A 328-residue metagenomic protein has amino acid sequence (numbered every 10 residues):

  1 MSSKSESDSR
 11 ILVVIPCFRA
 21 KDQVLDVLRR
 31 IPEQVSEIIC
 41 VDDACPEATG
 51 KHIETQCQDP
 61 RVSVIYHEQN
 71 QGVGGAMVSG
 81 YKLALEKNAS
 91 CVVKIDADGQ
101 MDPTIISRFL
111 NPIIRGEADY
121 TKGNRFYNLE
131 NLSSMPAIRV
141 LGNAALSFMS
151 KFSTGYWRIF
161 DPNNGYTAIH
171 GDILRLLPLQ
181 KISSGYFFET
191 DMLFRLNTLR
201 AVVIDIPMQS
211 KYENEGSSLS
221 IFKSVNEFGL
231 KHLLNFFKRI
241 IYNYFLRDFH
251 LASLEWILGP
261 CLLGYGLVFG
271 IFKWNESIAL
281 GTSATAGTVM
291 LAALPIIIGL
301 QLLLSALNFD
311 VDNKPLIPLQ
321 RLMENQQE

Functional and structural regions predicted by a protein language model:
S2-E6, I182-S183, F187-E328: Hydrophobic helical membrane-anchoring modules
R10-L12, E37, D191: Cell-envelope/extracellular polymer assembly enzymes that use nucleotide-activated donors
R19-E33: Short, well-formed alpha-helical segments that are part of the catalytic scaffolds of diverse glycosyltransferases
D22-D26, E47-Q56: Acidic helix N-cap motif at the loop->helix transition within catalytic regions of sugar-transfer enzymes
L28, S36-C45, I65-H67: Short beta-strand/loop segment that forms part of the nucleotide-sugar
D42-K51, Q69, G99: A conserved acidic beta->alpha catalytic loop
H67-E86, C91, P103-Y186, Y212-K223: Acceptor/aglycone-binding surface of glycosyltransferases and processive sugar-polymer synthases
